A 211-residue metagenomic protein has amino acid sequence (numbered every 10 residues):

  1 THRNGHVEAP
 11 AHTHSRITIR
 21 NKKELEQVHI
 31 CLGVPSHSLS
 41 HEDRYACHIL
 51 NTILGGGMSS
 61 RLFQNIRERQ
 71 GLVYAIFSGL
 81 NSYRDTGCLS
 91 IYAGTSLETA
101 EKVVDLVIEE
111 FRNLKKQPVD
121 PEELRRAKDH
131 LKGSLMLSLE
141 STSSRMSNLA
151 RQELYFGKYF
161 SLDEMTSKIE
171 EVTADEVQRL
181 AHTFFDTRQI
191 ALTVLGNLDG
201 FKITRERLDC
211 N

Functional and structural regions predicted by a protein language model:
T1-H41, T52-D105, E123, S144 (+3 more regions): Non-catalytic beta-strand/loop surface segments
R44: Double-stranded RNA-binding/processing signature
E68-R69, V73, L114-S167: Short acidic/His-enriched helical or mixed secondary-structure segments at domain edges of catalytic enzymes and some
F111: C-terminal subdomains that position terminal phosphate/3'-OH groups for nucleotidyl transfer/ligation, primarily on
F156, Q178-R179, R188-L195: Charged substrate- and nucleic-acid-binding regions of tRNA-handling and nucleotidyl-transfer enzymes, centered on
L195-F201: A short, acidic, flexible beta-alpha connecting loop/helix-capping segment that sits on the rim of active
